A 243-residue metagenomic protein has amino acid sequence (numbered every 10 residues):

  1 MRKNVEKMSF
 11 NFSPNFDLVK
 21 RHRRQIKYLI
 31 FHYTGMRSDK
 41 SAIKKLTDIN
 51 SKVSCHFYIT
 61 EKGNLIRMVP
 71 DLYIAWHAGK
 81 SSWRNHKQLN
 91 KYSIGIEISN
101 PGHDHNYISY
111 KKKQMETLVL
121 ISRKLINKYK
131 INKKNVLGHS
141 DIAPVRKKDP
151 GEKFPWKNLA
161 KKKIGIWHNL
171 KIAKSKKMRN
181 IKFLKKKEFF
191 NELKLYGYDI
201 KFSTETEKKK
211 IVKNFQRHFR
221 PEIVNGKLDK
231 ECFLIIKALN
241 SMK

Functional and structural regions predicted by a protein language model:
R2-K134: Active-site-adjacent loop/helix surface patches within enzyme catalytic domains that shape the substrate-binding cleft
V5, Y107-I200, K210, N214-I223 (+1 more regions): Basic/polar, cationic surfaces and motifs that engage anionic cell-wall and phosphate/carboxylate ligands
M242-K243: C-terminal extensions
